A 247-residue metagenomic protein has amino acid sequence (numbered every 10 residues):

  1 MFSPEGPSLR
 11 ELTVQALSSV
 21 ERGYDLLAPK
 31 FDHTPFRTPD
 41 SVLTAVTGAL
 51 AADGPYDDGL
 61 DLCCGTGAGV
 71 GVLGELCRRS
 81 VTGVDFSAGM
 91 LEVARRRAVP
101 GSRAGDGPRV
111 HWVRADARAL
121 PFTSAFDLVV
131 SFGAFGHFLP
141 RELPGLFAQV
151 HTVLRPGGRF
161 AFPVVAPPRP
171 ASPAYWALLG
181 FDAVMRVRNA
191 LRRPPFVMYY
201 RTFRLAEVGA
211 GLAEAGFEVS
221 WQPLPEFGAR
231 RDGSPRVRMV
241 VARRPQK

Functional and structural regions predicted by a protein language model:
M1-G54, V72: Conserved class I S-adenosyl-L-methionine
L60, T66-A119: Class I SAM-dependent methyltransferase SAM/SAH-binding core
V130: A conserved beta-strand element that flanks and buttresses the S-adenosyl-L-methionine
P144-P156: A short glycine-rich, Lys/Arg-flanked "PGG" loop and its adjoining helix->strand segment in the class I
A161-V184: Conserved class I S-adenosyl-L-methionine
Y199-G216: Short alpha-helix
F217-G228: Conserved S-adenosyl-L-methionine
G228-K247: Core SAM-dependent methyltransferase catalytic element
